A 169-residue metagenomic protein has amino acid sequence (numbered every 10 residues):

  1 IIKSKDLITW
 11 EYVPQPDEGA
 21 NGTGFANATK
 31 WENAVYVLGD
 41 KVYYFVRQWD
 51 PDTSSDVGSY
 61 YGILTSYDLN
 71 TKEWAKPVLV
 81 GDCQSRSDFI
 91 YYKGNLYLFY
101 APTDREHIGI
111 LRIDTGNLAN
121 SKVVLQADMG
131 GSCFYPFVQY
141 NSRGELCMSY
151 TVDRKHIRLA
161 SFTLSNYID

Functional and structural regions predicted by a protein language model:
I1-E32, Y36-R86, Y91-G131, N141-D169: Beta-rich carbohydrate-recognition and catalytic domains
